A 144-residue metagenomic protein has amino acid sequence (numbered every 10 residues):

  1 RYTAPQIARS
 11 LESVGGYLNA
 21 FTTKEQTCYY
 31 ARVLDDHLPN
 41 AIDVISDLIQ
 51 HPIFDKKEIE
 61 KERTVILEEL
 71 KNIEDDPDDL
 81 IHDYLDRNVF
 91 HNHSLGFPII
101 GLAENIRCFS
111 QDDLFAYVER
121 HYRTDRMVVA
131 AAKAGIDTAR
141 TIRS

Functional and structural regions predicted by a protein language model:
R1: Active-site SXXK
Q6-S144: Charge-rich, well-structured scaffold segments of protease-associated domains
